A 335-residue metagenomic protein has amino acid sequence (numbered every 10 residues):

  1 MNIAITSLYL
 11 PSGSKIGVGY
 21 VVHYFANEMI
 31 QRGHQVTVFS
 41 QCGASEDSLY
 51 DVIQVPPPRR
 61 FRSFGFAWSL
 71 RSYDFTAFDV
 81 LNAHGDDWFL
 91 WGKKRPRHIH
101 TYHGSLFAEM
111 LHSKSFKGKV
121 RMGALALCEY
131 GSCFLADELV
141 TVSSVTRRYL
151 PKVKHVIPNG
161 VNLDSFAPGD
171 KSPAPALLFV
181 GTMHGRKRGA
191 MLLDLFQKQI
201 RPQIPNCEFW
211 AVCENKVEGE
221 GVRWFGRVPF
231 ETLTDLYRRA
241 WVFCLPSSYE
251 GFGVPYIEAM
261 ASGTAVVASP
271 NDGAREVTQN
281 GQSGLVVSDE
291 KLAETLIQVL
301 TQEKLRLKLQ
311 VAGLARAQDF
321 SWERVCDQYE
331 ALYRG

Functional and structural regions predicted by a protein language model:
V80-N82, G92-H112, V140: Active-site proximal beta-strand in glycosyltransferases
K119-L139: Membrane-proximal helix-turn-helix segments that form the acceptor-binding/catalytic region of lipid-linked
C133, V228, D235-A240: Short alpha-helical donor nucleotide-sugar binding micro-motif in glycosyltransferases
V145, G160: Carbohydrate-associated surface elements
D170-K187, L193-Q197: Conserved donor-binding/catalytic core segment of Leloir-type glycosyltransferases
R227, N280-E290, Q298-K304: Conserved acidic donor-binding segment of nucleotide-sugar-dependent glycosyltransferases
S248: Aromatic "clamp/platform" in nucleotide-sugar-dependent glycosyltransferases that forms part of the donor/acceptor
A265-A268, T278: Short hydrophobic beta-strand element within catalytic cores of glycosyltransferases and related nucleotide-activated
